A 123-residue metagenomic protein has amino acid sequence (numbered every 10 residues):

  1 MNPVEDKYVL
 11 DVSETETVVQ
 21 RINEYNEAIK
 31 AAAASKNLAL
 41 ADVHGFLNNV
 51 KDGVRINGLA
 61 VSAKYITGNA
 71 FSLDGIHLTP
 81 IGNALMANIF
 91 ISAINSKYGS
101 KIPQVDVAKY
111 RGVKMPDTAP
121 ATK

Functional and structural regions predicted by a protein language model:
M1-E16, K30-H77: Mobile gating loops/cap/lid regions near enzyme active sites that modulate substrate access
P3-E5, Q20, Q104, K123: Residue-identity detector for glutamine
I22, A33-N37, K51, F90 (+1 more regions): Sec/Tat-exported extracytoplasmic proteins
K64-D117: Histidine-centered active-site loop/cap adjacent to the catalytic His in serine esterases/O-acetyl transfer systems
T118-T122: Charge-dense, extended regions
